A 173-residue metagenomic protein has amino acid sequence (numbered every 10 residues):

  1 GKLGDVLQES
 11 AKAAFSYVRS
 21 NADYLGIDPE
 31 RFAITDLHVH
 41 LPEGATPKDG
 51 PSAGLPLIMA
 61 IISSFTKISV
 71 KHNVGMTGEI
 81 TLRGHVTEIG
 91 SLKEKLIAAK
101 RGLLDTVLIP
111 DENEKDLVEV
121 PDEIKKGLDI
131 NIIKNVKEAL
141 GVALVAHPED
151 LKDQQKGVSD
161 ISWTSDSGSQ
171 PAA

Functional and structural regions predicted by a protein language model:
G1-A173: Peripheral, non-AAA+ core regions of ATP-driven protein-machinery
